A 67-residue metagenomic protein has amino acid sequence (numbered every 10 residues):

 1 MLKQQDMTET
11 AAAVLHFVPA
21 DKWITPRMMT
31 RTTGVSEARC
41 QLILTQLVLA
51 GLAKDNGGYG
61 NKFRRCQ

Functional and structural regions predicted by a protein language model:
L2-A11, T25, D55-Q67: Short, cationic-aromatic polyanion-contact patches
E9, D21, A38-R39: Residue-level recognition of alpha-helix initiation/capping sites
A11-V18: Hydrophobic residues on short alpha-helical segments
H16, R27, T45: Residues within the helices of the helix-turn-helix
A20-T32: Short acidic, hydrophobic short linear motifs in intrinsically disordered regions
M29, Q41, G58-Y59: Short loop/turn and capping residues at structural boundaries
V35-V48: Short amphipathic alpha-helical interaction segments
G51: Glycine-centered, phosphate/nucleic-acid-interacting loop/turn motifs that mediate DNA/RNA or nucleotide
